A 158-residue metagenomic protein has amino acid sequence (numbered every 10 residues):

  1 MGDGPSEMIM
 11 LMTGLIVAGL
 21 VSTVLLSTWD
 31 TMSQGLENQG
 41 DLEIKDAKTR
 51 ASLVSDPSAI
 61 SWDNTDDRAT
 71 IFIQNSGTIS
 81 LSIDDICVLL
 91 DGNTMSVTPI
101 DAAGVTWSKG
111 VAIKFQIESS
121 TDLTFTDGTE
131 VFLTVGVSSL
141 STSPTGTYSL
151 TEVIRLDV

Functional and structural regions predicted by a protein language model:
D3-E7: Membrane-helix interfacial "entry" motifs
M8-N38: C-terminal juxtamembrane segment of a hydrophobic transmembrane alpha-helix
T28-V158: N-terminal export/assembly leader peptides and their processing motifs that target proteins to secretory
